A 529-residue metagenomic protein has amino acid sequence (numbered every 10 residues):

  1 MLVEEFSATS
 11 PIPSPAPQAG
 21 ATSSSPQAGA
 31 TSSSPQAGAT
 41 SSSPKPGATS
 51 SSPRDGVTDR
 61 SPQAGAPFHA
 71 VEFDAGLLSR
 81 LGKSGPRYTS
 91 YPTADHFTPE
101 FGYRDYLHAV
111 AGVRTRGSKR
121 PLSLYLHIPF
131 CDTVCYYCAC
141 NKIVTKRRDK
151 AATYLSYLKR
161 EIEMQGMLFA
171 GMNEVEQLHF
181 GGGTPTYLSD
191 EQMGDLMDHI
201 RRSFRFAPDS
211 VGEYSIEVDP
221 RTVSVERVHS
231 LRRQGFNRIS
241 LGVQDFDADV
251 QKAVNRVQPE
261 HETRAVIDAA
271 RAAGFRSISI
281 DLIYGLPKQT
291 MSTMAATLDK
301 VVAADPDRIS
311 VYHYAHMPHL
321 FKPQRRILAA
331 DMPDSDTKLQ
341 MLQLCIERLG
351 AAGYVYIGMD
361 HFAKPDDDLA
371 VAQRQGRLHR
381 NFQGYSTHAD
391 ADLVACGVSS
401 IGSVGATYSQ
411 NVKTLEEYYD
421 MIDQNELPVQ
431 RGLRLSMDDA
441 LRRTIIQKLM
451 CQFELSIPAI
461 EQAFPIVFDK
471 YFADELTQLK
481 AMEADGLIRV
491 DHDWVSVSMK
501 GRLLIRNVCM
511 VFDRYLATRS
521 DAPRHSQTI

Functional and structural regions predicted by a protein language model:
M1-Q18, T22-S24, P44-K45, P53-L122: Flexible, acidic/Gly-rich N-terminal and inter-domain linker regions that tether and position cofactor-handling modules
L2-E4, V144-L168, E174-D469, P523-T528: C-terminal scaffold of the Radical SAM
P26-A28, P35-A37: Periodic short-repeat tracts
P121-L155, A248: Canonical Radical SAM [4Fe-4S] cluster-binding loop centered on the CxxxCxxC motif and its immediate flanking residues
F468-A481: Short amphipathic alpha-helical interaction segments
E483-D493: A short, conserved structural fragment
W494-S498: Minor-groove-contacting beta-hairpin "wing" of winged helix-turn-helix DNA-binding domains
R502-I529: Short, amphipathic alpha-helical interaction segments positioned at domain boundaries
